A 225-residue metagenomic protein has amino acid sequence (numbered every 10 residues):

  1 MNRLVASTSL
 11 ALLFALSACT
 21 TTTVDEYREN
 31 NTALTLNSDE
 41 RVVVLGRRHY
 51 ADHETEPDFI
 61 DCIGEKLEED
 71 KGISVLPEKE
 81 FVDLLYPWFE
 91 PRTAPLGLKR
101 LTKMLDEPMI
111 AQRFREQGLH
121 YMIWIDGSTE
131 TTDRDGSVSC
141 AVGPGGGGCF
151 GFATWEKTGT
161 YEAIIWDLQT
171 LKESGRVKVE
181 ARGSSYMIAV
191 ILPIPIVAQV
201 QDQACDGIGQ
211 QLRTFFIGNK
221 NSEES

Functional and structural regions predicted by a protein language model:
M1-C19: Sec-dependent bacterial lipoprotein signal peptides
A11-F14, L34, F114: Structural motif
C19-E40, E116-Q117, T129-R134, F150-S225: C-terminal/domain-edge helix-coil "capping" segments
Y27-E29, K103-I110, V142-F150: N-terminal post-signal-peptidase region of extra-cytosolic proteins
E40-G46: Short hydrophobic beta-strand segments
G46, Y50-T131, W166-K172, R176 (+1 more regions): N-terminal segment of the mature soluble domain
P87-P91, V138, V179-S184: Extracellular/periplasm-exposed beta-strand and loop segments of Gram-negative cell-envelope proteins, dominated by
E90-R100, S139-F150: Flexible, solvent-exposed loop segments that connect beta-strands
